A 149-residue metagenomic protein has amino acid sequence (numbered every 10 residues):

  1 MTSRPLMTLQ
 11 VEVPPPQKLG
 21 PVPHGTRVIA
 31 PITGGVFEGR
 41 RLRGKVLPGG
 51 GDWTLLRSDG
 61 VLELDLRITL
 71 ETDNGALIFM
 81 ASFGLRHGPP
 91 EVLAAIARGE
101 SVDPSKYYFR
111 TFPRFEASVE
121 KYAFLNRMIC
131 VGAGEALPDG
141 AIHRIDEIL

Functional and structural regions predicted by a protein language model:
M1-L149: Beta-strand-enriched cores of mature, soluble protein domains
